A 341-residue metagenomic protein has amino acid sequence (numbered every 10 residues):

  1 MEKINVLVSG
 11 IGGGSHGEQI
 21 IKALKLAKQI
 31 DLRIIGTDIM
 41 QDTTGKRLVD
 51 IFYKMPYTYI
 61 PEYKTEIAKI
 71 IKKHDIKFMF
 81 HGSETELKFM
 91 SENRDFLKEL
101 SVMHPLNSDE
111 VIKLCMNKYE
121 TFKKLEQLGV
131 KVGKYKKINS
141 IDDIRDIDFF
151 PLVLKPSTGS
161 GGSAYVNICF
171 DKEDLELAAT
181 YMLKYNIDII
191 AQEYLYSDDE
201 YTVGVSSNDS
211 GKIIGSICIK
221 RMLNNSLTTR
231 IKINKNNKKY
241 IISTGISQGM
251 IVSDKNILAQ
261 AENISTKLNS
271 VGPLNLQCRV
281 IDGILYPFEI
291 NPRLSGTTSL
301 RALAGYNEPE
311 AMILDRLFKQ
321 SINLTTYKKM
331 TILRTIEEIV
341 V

Functional and structural regions predicted by a protein language model:
M1-P105: ATP-binding N-terminal substructure of ATP-dependent carboxylate-amine bond-forming enzymes
K3-L7, P151, T202: Residues that mark the start of a beta-strand
I112-S197, S207-K212, K255: Active-site nucleotide/adenylate-binding loops and adjacent lid/helix of ATP-dependent enzymes
G133, A164, Y201-V203, G283 (+1 more regions): Change "...and in nucleic-acid phosphodiester-cleaving endonucleases..." to "...and in nucleic-acid processing enzymes
I144, I281, E310-V341: Peripheral (often C-terminal) accessory segments that flank ATP-dependent C-N-forming ligase machineries
E173, E193-E200, G204-N269, N291-L314: ATP-dependent carboxylate/phosphate-activation module, predominantly the ATP-grasp catalytic core and closely related
V271-D282: A short glycine-rich, hydrophobically flanked beta-strand micro-motif that places a catalytic Asp/Glu for divalent metal
